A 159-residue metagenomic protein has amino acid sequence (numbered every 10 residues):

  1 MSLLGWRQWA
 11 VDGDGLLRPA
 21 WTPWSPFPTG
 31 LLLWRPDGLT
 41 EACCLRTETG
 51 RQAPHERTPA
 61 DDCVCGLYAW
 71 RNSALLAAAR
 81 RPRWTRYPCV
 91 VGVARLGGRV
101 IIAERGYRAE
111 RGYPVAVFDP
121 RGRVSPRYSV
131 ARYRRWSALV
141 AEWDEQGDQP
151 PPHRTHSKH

Functional and structural regions predicted by a protein language model:
M1-L67, R81-V91, G98-R105, G122-V124: ADP-ribose/NAD+-binding catalytic cleft of ART/PARP-like enzymes
G66-A69, A116-V117: Short cationic amphipathic helices and targeting signals
L75-R80: Short amphipathic alpha-helices within nucleic acid-binding modules
C89, A94, R132-R135: Short intrinsically disordered, low-complexity coil segments enriched in acidic
Y107-H159: Active-site-proximal loop/hinge segments that shape catalytic or ion-binding/gating pockets
